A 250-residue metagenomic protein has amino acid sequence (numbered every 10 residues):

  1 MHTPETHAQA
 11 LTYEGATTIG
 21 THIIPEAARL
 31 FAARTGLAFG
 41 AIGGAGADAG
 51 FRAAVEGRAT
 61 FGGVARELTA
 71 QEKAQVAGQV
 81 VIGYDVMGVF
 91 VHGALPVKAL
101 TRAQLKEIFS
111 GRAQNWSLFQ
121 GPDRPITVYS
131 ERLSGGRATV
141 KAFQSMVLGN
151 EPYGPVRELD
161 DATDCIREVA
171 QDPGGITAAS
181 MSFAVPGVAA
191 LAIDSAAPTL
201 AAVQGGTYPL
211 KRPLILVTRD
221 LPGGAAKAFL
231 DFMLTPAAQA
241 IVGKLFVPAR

Functional and structural regions predicted by a protein language model:
M1-R250: Exported/periplasmic ABC-transporter solute-binding proteins
